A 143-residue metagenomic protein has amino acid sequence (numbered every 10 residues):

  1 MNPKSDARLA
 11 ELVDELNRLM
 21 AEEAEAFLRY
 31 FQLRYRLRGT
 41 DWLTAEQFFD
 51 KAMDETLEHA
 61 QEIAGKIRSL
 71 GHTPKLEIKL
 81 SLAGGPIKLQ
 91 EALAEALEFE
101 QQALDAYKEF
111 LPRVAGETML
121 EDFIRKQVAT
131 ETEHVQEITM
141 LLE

Functional and structural regions predicted by a protein language model:
M1-E143: Iron-associated oxidoreductase/ferritin-like identity signal
